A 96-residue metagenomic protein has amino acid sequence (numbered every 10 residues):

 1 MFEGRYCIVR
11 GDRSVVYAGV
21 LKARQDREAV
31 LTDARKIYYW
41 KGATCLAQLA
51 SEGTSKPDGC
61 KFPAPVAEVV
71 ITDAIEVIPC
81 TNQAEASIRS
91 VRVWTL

Functional and structural regions predicted by a protein language model:
M1-L96: Conserved RNA-binding domains used in RNP assembly and mRNA/RNA metabolism
